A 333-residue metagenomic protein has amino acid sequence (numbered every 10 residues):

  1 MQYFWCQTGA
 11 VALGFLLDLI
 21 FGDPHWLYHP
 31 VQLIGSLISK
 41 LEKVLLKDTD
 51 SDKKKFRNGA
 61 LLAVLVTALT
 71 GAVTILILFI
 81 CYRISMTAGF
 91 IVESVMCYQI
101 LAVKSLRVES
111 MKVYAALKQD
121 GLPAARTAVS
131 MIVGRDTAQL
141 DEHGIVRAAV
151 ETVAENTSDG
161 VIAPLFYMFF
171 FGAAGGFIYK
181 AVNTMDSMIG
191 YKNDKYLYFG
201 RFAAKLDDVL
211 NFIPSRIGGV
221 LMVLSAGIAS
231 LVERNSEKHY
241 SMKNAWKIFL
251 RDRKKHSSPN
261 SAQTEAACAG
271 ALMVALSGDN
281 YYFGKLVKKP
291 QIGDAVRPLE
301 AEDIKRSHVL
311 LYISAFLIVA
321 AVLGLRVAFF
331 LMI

Functional and structural regions predicted by a protein language model:
M1-I178, V182, G190-I333: Hydrophobic alpha-helical transmembrane segments
S187: Glycine-rich phosphate/dinucleotide-binding loop and adjoining beta-alpha-beta core of small-molecule
